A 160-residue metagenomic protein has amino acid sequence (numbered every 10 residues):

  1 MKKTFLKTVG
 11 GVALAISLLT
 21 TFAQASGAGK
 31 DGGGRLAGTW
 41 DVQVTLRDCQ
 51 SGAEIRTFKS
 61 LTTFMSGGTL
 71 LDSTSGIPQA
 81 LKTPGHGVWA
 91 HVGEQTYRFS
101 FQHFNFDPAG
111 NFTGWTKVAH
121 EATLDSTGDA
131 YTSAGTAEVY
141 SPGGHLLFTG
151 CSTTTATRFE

Functional and structural regions predicted by a protein language model:
M1-G11: Bacterial N-terminal signal peptides that target proteins for export
G10-T21: Bacterial N-terminal signal peptides
A23-A28: Boundary at the C-terminal end of the N-terminal hydrophobic targeting segment
G32-G52, G85-G87: Tryptophan-anchored aromatic micro-motifs
G33-A37, T63-G67, A90-Y97, E121-T132 (+1 more regions): A short, structured loop/turn motif at beta-sheet edges
G52-T96, A130: N-terminal glycine/threonine-rich, aromatic-flanked beta-hairpin/loop signature
I55-K59, K82-H86, G114-A119, T132-A134 (+1 more regions): Short, surface-exposed coil-to-beta transition loops
A137-E160: Edge beta-strand at a domain terminus
